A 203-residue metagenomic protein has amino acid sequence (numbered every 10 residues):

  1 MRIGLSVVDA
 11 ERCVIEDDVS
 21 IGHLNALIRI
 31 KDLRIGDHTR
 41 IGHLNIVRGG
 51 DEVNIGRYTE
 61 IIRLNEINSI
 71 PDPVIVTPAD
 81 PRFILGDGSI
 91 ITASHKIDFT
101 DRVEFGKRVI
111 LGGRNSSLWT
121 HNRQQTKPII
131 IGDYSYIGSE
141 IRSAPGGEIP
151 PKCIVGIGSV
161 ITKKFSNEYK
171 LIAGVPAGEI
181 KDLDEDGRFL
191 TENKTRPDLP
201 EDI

Functional and structural regions predicted by a protein language model:
M1-L118, N122-Y134, E140-G147, P151-K152 (+2 more regions): Domain-scale signature associated with acetyltransferase and cell-envelope carbohydrate enzymes
V155-G158: Conserved metal-binding segment of the jelly-roll/cupin
